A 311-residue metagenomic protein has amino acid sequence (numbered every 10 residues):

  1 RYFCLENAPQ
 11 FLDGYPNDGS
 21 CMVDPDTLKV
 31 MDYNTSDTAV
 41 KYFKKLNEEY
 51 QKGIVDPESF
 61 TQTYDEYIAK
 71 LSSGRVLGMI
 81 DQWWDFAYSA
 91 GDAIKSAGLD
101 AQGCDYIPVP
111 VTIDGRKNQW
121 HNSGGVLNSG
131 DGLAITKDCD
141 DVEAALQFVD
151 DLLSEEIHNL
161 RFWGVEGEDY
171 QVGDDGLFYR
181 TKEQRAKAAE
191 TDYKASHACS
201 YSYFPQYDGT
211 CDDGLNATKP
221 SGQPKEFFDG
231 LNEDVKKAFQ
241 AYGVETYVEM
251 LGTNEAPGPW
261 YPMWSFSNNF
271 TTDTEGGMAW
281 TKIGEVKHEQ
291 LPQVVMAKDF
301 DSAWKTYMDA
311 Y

Functional and structural regions predicted by a protein language model:
R1-Y311: Extracytoplasmic/secretory soluble proteins
